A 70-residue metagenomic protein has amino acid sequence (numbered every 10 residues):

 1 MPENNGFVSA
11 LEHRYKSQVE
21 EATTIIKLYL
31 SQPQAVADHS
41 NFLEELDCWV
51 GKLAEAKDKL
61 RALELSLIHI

Functional and structural regions predicted by a protein language model:
P2-K27: N-terminal acidic leader/helix
E3-N4, P33, R61, L65: Polar low-complexity intrinsically disordered regions
N4, V8, Y15, A35 (+1 more regions): Amphipathic alpha-helical coiled-coil segments and their boundaries
Y15, V19-A22, W49, L53-A56 (+1 more regions): Amphipathic alpha-helical coiled-coil segments
I68-I70: Conserved small/polar residues in nucleotide/adenosyl-binding loops
